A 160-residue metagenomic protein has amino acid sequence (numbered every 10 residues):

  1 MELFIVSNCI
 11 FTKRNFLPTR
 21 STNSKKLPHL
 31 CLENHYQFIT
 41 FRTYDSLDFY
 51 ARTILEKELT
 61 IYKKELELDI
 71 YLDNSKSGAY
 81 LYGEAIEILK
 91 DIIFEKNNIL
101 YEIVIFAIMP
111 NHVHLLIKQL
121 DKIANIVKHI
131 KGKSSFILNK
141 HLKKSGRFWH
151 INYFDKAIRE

Functional and structural regions predicted by a protein language model:
M1-E160: Short catalytic/metal-binding and nucleic-acid-binding patches
